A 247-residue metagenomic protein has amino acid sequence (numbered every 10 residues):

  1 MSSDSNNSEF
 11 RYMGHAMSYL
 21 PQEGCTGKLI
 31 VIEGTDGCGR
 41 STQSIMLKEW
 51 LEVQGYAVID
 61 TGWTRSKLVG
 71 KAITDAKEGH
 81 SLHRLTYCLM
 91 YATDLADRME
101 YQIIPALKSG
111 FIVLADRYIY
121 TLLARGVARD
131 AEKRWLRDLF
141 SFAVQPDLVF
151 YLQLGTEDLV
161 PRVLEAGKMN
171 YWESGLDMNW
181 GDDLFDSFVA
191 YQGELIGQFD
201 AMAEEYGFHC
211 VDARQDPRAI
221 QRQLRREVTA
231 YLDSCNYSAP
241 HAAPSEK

Functional and structural regions predicted by a protein language model:
S2-E23, K48, L164-K247: NTP-dependent small-molecule kinase module
Q22-E49: Walker A (P-loop) phosphate-binding motif
G27-L29, I112-L114, F208: Residue-level preference for the first positions of well-ordered beta-strands
E33-T35, R117-I119, A124, Q153-G155 (+1 more regions): Anionic group-transfer/hydrolysis microenvironments
S41-I45, K67-K71, Q192-D200: Short, surface-exposed alpha-helical segments at coil->helix boundaries
E52-V144: ATP-dependent small-molecule kinase phosphotransfer cores that center on conserved nucleotide phosphate-binding segments
T61, L152, V211: Hydrophobic residues at beta-strand termini and immediately following loops that shape nucleotide-binding pockets
L122-E194: A glycine- and Lys/Arg-enriched "phosphate-lid" helix/loop adjacent to the NTP-binding pocket of small-molecule kinases
